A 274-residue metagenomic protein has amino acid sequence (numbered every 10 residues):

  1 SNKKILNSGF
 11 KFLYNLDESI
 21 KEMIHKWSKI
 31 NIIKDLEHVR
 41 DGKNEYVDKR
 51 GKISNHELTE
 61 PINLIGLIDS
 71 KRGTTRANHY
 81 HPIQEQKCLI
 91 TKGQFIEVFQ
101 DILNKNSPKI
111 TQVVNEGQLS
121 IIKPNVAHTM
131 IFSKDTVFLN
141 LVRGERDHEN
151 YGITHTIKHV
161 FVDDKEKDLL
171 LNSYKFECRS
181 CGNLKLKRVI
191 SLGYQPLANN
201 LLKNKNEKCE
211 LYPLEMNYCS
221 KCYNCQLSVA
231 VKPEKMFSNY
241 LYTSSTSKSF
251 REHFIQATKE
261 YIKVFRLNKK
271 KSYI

Functional and structural regions predicted by a protein language model:
S1-K11: Conserved C-terminal active-site "lid" loop/helix of NAD(P)H-dependent oxidoreductases that clamps the redox cofactor
L16-K34, D168: Amphipathic terminal alpha-helices
D35, V39-D41, P108, S133-D168: Double-stranded beta-helix
Y46-N78, Q84, L214: A short glycine-rich, His/Asp/Glu-containing loop-to-beta-strand
I83-I96, Q100-D101: Glycine- and acidic-residue-biased ligand/ion/polar-headgroup-sensing regions
I102-P124: Short acidic-glycine-tyrosine-enriched beta hairpin
L171-F250: N-terminal juxtadomain amphipathic helix that follows a signal peptide/anchor or precedes a small N-terminal auxiliary
K269-I274: Conserved class I S-adenosyl-L-methionine
